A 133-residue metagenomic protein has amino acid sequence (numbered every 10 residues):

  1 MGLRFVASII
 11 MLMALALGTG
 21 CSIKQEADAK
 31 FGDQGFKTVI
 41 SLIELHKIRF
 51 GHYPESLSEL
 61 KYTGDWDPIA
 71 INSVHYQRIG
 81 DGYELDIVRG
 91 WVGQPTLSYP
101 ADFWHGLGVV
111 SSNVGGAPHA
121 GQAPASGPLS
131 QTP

Functional and structural regions predicted by a protein language model:
M1-I9: Bacterial N-terminal signal peptides that target proteins for export
I10-A14: Hydrophobic membrane-insertion alpha-helices, especially the h-region of bacterial N-terminal signal peptides
L17-G20: C-terminal motif of bacterial Sec signal peptides marking the signal peptidase cleavage site
S22-K24: Bacterial signal peptide processing site
A29, Q34-K37, S41-E44, I48-P133: Low-complexity, acidic interaction segments enriched in glycine
